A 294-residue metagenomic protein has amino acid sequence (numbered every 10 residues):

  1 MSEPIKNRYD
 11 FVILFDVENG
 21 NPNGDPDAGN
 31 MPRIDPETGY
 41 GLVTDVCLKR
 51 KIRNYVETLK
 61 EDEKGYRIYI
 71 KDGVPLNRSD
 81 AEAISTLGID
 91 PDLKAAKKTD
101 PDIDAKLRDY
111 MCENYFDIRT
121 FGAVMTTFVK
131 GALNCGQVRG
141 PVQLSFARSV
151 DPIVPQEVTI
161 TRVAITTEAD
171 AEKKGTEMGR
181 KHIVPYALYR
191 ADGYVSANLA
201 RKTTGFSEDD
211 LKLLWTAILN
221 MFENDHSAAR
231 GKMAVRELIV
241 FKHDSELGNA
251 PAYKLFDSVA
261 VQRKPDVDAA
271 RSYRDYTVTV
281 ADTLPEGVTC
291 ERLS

Functional and structural regions predicted by a protein language model:
M1-S294: RNA-binding basic/glycine-rich loop and surface signature characteristic of RAMP-family CRISPR effectors
